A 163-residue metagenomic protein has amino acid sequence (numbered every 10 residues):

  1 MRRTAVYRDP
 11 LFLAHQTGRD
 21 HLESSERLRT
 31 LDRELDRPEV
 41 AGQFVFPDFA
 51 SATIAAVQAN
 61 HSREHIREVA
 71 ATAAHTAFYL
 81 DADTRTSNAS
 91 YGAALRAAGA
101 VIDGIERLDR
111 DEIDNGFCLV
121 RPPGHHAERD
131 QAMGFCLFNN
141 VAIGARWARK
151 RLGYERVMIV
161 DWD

Functional and structural regions predicted by a protein language model:
M1-W162: HDAC/HDAC-like amidohydrolase catalytic core signature
